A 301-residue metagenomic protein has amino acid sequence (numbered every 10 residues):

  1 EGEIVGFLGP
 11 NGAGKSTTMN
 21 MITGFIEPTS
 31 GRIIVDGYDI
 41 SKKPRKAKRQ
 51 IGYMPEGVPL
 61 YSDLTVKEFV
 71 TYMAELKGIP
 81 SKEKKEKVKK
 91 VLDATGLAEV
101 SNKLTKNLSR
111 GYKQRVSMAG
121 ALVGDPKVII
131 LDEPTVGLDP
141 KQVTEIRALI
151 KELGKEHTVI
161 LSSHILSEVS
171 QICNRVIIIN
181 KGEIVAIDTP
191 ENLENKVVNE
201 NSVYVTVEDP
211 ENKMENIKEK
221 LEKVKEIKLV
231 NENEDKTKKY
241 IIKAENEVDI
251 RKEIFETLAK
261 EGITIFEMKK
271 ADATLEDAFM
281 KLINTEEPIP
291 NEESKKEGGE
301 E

Functional and structural regions predicted by a protein language model:
E1-N180, V185-A186: ABC transporter nucleotide-binding domains
S30, K46, E68, E83 (+4 more regions): An acidic, carboxylate-rich microenvironment
G52, G78, I177, N195-N199 (+1 more regions): A generic structural signal for secondary-structure junctions that act as hinges or helix/strand caps at the edges
Y72, K90, E219, E256 (+1 more regions): Surface-exposed charge patches
V88, K106, D235, D272-A273: Conserved beta-strand edge residues that scaffold enzyme active sites
G96, K225-N231, T264-K269: A short linear hydrophobic-aromatic micro-motif
A148-L161, I165-E245: ABC transporter nucleotide-binding domain
E245-E301: C-terminal coupling/interaction segments
